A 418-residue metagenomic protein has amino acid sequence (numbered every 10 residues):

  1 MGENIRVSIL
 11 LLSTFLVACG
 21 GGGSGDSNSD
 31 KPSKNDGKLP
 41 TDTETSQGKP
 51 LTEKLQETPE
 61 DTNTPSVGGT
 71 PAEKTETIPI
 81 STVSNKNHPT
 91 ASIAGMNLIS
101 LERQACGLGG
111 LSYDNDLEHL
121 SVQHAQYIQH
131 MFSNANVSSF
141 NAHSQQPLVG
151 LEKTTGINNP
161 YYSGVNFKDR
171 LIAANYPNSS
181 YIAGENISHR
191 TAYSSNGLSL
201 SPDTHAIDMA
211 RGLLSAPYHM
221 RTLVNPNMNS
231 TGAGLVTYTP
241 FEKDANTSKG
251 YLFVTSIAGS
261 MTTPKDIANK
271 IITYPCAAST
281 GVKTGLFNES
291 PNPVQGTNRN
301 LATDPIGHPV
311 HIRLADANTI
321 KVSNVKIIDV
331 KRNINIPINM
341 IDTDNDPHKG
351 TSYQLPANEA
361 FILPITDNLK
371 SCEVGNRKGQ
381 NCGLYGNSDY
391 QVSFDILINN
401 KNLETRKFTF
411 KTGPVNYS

Functional and structural regions predicted by a protein language model:
M1-S8: Bacterial N-terminal signal peptides that target proteins for export
I5, G20-G23: Generic N-terminal leader/targeting and pre-domain segments
F15-A18: C-terminal motif of bacterial Sec signal peptides marking the signal peptidase cleavage site
G23-P32, D36-D42, Q47-D316, I320-D329 (+3 more regions): Functional surface patches built around histidine and acidic residues
N300-S418: Acidic, low-complexity Ser/Thr/Gly/Pro-rich repeat segments typical of extracellular/periplasmic and surface-exposed
